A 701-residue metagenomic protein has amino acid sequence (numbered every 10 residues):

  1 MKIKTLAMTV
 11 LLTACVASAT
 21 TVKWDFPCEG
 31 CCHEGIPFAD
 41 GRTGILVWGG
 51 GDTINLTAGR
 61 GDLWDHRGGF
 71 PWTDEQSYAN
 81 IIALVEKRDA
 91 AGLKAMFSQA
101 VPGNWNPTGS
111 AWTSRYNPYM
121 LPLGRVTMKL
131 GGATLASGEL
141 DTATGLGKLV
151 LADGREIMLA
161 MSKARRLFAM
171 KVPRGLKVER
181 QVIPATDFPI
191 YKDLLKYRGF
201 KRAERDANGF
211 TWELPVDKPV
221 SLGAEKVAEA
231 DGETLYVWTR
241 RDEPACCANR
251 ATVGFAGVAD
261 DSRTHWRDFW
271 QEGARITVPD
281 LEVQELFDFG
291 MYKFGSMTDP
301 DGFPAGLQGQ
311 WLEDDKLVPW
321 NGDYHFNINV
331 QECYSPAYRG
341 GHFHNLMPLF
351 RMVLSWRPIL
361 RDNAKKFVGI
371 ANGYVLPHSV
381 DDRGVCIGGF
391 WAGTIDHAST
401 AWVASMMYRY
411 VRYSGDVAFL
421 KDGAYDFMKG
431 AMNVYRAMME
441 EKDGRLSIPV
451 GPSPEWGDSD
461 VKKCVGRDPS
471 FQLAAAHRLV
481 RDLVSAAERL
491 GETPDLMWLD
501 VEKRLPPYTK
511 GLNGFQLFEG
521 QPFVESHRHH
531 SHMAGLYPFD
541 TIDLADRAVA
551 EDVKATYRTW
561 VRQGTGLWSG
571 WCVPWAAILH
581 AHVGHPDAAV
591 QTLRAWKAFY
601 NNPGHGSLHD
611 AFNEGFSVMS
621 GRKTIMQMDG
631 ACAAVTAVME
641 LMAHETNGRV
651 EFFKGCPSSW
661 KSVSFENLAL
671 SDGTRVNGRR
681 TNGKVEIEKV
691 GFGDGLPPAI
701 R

Functional and structural regions predicted by a protein language model:
I3-A14: Sec-dependent N-terminal signal peptides
S18-D323, H342-M347, V353-D362, G491 (+3 more regions): Acidic/polar, glycine-enriched structural segments that form the non-catalytic walls/loops of the carbohydrate-binding
T53, R67, T73-E75, F326-D362 (+3 more regions): Active-site core of glycosidic bond-cleaving carbohydrate-active enzymes
P102-G131, I625-S671, R675: Catalytic cores of secreted or luminal carbohydrate-active enzymes
W105, F294-F303, P319-N321, N345 (+6 more regions): Secretory-pathway/luminal and periplasmic proteins that interact with or process carbohydrate-rich
A152-L167, T186, A404-V434: A conserved hydrophobic secondary-structure block that centers on an alpha-helix together with its immediately flanking
L167-R174, A476, V676-R679, V685-F692: Short, well-ordered beta-strand segments enriched in hydrophobic/aromatic residues
G309-D323, A371-D422, R436-L499: The feature captures the catalytic groove of carbohydrate-active enzymes
